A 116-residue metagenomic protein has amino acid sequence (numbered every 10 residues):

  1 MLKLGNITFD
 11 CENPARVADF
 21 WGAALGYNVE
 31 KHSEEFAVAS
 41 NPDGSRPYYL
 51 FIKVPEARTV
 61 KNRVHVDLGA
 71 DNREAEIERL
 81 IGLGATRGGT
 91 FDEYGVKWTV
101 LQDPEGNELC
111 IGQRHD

Functional and structural regions predicted by a protein language model:
L2-F9, E30-K31, V38-S40, P47-I52 (+1 more regions): Vicinal oxygen chelate
L4-N13, E56-R79, K97-Q102: Vicinal oxygen chelate
P14-N28, E76, L80-G82: Amphipathic alpha-helical segments
P14-R16, G44-R46, E56, R73-A75 (+2 more regions): Generic "edge-of-domain/loop-turn" microfeature
E34, G44-R46, T59-R63: Short connector loops at helix/strand junctions that flank enzyme active sites, especially segments positioning acidic
